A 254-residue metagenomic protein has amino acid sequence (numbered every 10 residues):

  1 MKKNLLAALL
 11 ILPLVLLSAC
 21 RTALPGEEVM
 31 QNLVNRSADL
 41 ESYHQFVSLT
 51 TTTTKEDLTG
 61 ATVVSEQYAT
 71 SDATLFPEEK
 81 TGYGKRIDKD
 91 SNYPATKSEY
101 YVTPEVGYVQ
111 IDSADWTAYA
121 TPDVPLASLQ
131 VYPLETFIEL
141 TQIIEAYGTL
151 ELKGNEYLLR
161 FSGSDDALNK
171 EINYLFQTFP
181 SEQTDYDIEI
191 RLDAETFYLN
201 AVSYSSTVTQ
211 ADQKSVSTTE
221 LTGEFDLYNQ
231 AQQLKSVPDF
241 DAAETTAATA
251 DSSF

Functional and structural regions predicted by a protein language model:
M1-L5, L10: Positively charged n-region of N-terminal signal peptides that target proteins for export
I11-T74, Q230-F254: N-terminal leader/targeting segments and the immediate start of mature chains
M30-A38, Y68-P77, Y100, P104 (+2 more regions): Extended lipid/amphipathic-ligand handling interfaces
N35-H44, A73-T81, L152, A194-N200 (+1 more regions): Edge/loop elements at the starts and ends of beta-strands within beta-rich repeat scaffolds
V47-T53, R86-S91, Q110-A114, S203-Q210: Beta-turn initiation residues at beta-strand->coil junctions
T70-L134: An acidic-aromatic
V109-Y174: Flexible, processing/modification-adjacent segments and terminal tails in exported/periplasmic/extracellular proteins
N155-F240: Gly/Pro-enriched, hydrophobic low-complexity segments that function as extracytoplasmic propeptides/linkers
